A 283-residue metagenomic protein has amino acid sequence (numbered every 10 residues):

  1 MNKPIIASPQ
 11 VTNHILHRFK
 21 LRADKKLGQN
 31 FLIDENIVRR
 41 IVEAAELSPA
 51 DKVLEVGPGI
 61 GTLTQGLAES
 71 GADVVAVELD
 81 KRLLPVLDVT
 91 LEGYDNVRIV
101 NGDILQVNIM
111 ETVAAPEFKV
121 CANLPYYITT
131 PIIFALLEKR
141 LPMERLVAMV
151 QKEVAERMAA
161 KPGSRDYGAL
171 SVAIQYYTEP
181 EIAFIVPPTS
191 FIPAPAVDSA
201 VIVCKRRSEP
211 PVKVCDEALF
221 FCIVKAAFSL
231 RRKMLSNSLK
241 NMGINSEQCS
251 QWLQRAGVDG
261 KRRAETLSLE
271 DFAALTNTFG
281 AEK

Functional and structural regions predicted by a protein language model:
M1-K225, Q254, L269, A274-K283: Catalytic cores of RNA-modifying enzymes
S229: Active-site-proximal catalytic alpha-helix in oxidoreductases
K240-M242: Short helix-coil junctions and helix-kink-helix linkers
Q251-G260: Short helix/strand-capping connector loops at secondary-structure junctions
G260-T266: Short, flexible active-site recognition loops that position polar ligands and cofactors
